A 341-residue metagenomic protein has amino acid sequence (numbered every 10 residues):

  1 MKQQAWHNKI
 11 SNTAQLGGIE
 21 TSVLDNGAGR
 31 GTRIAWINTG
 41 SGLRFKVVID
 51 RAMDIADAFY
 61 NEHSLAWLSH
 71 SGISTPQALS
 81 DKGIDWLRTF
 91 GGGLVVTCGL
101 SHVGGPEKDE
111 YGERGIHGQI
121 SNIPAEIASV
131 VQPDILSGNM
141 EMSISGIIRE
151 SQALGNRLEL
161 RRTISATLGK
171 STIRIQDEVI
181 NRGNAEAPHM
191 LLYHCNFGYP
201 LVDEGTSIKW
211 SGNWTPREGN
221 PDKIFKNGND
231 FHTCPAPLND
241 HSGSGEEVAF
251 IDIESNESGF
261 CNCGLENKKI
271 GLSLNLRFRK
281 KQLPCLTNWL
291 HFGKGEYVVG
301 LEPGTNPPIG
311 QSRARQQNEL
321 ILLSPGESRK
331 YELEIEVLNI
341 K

Functional and structural regions predicted by a protein language model:
M1-R174, E186, F197-N239, I253-K341: Surface-exposed acidic/polar loop and edge beta-strand patches at domain peripheries
E186, G245-E246: N-terminal onset of structured domains
H189-M190: Short, solvent-exposed secondary-structure boundary/capping segments
H194: Active-site segments of SGNH/GDSL-like serine hydrolases that catalyze O-acetyl group transfer/hydrolysis on lipids
H241-G243: Penicillin-binding protein/beta-lactamase superfamily catalytic region
